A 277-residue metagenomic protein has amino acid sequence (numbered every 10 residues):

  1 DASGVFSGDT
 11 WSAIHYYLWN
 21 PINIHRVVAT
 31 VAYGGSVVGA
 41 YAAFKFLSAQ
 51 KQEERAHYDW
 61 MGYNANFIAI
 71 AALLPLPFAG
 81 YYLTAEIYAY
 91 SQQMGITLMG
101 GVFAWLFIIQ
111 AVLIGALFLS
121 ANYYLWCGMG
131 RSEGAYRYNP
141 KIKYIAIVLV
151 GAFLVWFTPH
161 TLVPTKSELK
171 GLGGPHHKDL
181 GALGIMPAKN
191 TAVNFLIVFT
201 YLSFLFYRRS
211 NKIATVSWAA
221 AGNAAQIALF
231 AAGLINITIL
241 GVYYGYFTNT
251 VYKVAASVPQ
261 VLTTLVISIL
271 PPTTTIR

Functional and structural regions predicted by a protein language model:
D1-R277: Polytopic transmembrane helical bundles with strong interfacial aromatic enrichment
